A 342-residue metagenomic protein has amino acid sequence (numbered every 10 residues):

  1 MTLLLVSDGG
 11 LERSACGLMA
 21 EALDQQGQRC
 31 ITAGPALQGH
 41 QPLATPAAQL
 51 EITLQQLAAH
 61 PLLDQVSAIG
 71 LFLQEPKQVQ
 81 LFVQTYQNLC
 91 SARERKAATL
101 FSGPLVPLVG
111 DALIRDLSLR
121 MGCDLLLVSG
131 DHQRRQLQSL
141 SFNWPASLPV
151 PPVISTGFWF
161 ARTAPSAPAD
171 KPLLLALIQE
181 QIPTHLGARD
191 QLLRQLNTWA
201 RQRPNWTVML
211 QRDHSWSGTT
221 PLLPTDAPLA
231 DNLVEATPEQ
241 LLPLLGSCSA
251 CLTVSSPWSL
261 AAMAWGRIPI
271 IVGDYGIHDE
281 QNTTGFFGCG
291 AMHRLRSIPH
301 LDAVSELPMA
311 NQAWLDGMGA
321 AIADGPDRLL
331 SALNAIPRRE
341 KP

Functional and structural regions predicted by a protein language model:
M1-G10, L174-Q179: Nucleotide-activated donor-dependent transferases that construct or modify glycoconjugates
L4-Q25, I31-I154: Active-site and donor-binding regions of nucleotide-sugar-utilizing enzymes
A15, W159-L223: Conserved catalytic-core segment of nucleotide-activated headgroup transferases in glycan assembly
G34-A36, S67-P76, P104-V106, T156-W159 (+3 more regions): Short loop/turn segments at strand-loop or loop-helix junctions that form parts of catalytic or ligand-binding pockets
P46-L57, I154-T156, N232-T237, F286-S305: Short acidic-hydrophobic, aromatic-tinged amphipathic segments that line or gate anion-handling sites
S217-A264, P269: Donor nucleotide-activated moiety binding/catalytic core segment of transferases that use nucleotide-activated donors
P269-V272, G276-D279: Short hydrophobic beta-strand element within catalytic cores of glycosyltransferases and related nucleotide-activated
Q281-P342: Leloir-type glycosyltransferase catalytic cores
